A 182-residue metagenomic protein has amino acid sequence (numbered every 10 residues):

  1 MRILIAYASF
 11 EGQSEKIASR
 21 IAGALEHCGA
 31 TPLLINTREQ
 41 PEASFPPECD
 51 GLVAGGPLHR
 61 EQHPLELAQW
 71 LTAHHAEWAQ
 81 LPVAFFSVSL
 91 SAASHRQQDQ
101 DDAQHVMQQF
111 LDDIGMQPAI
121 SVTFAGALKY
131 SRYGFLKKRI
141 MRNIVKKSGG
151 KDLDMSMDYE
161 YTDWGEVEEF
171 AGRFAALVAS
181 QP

Functional and structural regions predicted by a protein language model:
R2-A30: N-terminal beta1-alpha1 ligand-phosphate binding loop
R2-L4, L33, A84, I120: A structural signal for isolated positions on well-ordered beta-strands in alpha/beta enzyme cores
A6, I35-T37, F124-G126: Conserved beta-strand termini and adjacent loop/short-helix elements that scaffold enzyme active sites in alpha/beta
F10-E11, E39, L90, L128: Short, glycine/serine-rich, charged loops/turns that create anion-binding and catalytic segments at active sites
K16, C28, P47, G51-L52 (+1 more regions): FMN-binding flavodoxin-like domain, especially the glycine-rich phosphate-binding loop
C28-P41: A short beta-strand-loop structural module common to alpha/beta enzyme folds
